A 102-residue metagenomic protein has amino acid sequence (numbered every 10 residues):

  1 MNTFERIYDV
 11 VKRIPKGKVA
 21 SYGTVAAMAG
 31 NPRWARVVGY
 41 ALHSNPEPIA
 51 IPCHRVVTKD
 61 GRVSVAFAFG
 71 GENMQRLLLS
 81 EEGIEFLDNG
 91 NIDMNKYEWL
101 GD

Functional and structural regions predicted by a protein language model:
M1-D102: Nucleic acid-binding interface residues in structured DNA/RNA-binding domains, emphasizing the DNA-engaging scaffolds
